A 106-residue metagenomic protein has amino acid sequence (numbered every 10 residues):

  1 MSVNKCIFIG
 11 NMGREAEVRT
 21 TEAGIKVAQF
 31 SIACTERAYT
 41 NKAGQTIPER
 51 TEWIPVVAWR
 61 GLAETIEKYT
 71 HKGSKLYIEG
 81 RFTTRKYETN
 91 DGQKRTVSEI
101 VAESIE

Functional and structural regions predicted by a protein language model:
M1-E106: Single-stranded nucleic acid-binding surfaces, predominantly the OB-fold ssDNA-binding core
